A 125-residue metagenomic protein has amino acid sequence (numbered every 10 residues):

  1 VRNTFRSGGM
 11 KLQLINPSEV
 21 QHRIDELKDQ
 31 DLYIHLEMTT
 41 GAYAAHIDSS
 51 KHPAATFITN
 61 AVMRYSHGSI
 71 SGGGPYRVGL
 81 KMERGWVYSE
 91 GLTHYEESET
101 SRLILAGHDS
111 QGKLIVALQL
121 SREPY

Functional and structural regions predicted by a protein language model:
V1-Y125: Short beta-rich binding modules
